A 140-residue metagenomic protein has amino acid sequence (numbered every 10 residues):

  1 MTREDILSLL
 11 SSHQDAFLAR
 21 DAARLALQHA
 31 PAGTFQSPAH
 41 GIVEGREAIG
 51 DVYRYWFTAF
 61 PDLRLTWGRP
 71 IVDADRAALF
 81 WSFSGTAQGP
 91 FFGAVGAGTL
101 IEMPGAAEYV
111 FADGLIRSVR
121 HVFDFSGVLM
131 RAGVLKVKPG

Functional and structural regions predicted by a protein language model:
M1-G140: C-terminal and inter-domain tail/linker signature
